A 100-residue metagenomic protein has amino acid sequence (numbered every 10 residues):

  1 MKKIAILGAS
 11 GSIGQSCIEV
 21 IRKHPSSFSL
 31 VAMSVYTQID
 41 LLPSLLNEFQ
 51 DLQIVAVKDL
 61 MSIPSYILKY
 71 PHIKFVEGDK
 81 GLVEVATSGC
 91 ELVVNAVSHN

Functional and structural regions predicted by a protein language model:
M1-N100: N-terminal glycine-/serine-/threonine-rich beta1-alpha1-beta2 phosphate-ribose binding loop of Rossmann-like
